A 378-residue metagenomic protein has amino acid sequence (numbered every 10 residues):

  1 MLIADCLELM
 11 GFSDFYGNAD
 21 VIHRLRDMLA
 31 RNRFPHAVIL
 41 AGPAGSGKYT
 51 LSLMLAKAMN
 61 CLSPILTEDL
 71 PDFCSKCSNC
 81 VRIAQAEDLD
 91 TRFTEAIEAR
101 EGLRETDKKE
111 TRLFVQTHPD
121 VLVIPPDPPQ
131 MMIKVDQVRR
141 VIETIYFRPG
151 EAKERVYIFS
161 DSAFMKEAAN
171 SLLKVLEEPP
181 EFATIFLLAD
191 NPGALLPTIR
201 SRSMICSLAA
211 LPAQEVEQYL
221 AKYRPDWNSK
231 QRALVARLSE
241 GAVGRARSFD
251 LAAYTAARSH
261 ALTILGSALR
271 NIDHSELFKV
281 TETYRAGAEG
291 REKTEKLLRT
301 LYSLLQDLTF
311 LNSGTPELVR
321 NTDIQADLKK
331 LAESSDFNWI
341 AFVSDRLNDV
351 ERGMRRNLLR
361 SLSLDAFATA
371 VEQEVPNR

Functional and structural regions predicted by a protein language model:
L2-E167: Clamp-loader machinery-focused feature within the broader ASCE/P-loop NTPase space
L7, G11-P71, R82, E181-T184 (+2 more regions): Charged, glycine-rich active-site and insertion segments that engage polyanionic ligands
K57, R140, K174-L176, M204-I205: Glycine-rich, phosphate-binding/catalytic loops in enzymes
D136-V138, L173, R200: "Short basic amphipathic alpha-helical interaction patches in structured regions
Y146, N170-L187: Conserved catalytic/switch belt of AAA+ P-loop NTPases
F164-E167, P179, A194-L195: Catalytic P-loop NTPase motifs of RecA-like helicase/translocase cores
